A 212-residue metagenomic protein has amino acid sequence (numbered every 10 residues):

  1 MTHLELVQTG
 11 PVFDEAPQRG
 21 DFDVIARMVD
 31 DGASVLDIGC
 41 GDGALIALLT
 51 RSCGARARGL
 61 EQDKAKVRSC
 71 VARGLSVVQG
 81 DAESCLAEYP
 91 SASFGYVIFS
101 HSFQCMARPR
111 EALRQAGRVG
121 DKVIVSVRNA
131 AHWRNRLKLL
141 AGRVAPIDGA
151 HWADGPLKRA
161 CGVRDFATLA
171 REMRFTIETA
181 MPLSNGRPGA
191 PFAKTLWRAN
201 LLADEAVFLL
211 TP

Functional and structural regions predicted by a protein language model:
H3-P17: Class I SAM-dependent methyltransferase Rossmann-like catalytic core, especially the SAM/SAH-binding loop
A16-G32: Conserved alpha-helix/loop element of class I SAM-dependent methyltransferases that forms part of the SAM/SAH-binding
G39-G41: Class I SAM-dependent methyltransferase "Motif I" SAM/SAH-binding loop
A44, L48-C85: Class I SAM-dependent methyltransferase SAM/SAH-binding core
E88-Y96: A short acidic, Gly/Pro-enriched loop at the edge of an enzyme's catalytic core that lines a small-molecule cofactor
Y96-A107: A short SAM/SAH-binding and catalytic strip from SAM-dependent methyltransferases
R110-R118, K122-P212: S-adenosyl-L-methionine-dependent methyltransferase catalytic module, highlighting the catalytic core
